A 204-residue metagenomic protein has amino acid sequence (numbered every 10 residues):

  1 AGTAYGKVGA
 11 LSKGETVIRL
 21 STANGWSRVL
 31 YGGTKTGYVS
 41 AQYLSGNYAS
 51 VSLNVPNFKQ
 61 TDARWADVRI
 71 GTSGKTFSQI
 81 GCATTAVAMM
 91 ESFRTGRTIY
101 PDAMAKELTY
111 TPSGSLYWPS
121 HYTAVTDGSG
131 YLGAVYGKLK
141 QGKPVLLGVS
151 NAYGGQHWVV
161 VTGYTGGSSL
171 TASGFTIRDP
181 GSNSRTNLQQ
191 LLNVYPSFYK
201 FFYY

Functional and structural regions predicted by a protein language model:
A1-G6: Short alpha-helix capping/helix-loop boundary micro-motifs
K7-Y43: SH3/SH3-like beta-barrel superfamily modules
V8, Y43-L108: Active-site-adjacent structural segments surrounding the nucleophilic cysteine of cysteine proteases and isopeptidases
L11, T76-I80, T171-T176: Glycine-rich, flexible loop segments associated with nucleotide phosphate handling
S12-K13, S40-G46, G163-Y164, L191-Y195: A short, sequence-level motif marking secondary-structure junctions
K35, A86-Y204: Conserved active-site-adjacent core of cysteine acyl-enzyme catalytic domains
